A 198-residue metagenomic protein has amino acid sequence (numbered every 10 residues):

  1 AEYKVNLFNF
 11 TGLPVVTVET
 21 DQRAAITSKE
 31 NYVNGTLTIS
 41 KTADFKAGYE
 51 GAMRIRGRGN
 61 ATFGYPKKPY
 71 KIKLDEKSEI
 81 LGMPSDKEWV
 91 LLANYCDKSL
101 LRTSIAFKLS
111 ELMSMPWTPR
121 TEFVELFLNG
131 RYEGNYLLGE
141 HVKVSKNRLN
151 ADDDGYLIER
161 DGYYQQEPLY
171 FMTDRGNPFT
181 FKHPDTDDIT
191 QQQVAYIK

Functional and structural regions predicted by a protein language model:
A1-A52: Regulatory N- and C-terminal appendages and interdomain linkers associated with kinase/kinase-like NTP transferase
G12, N31, G64-P66, S85 (+3 more regions): A short, structural micro-pattern
R23, A52-T62, L138-V144: A short, sequence-level motif marking secondary-structure junctions
T27, N31, P66, C96-S104 (+1 more regions): Soluble non-cytosolic domains of exported or imported proteins
V33-A93: Conserved oxyanion/phosphate-binding beta-strand-loop segments in alpha/beta enzyme cores
K73, S78-E79, A93, M115-P119 (+1 more regions): Internal "kinase-insert"/substrate-recognition segments embedded within catalytic cores of ATP-dependent enzymes
L81-N135: A conserved hydrophobic secondary-structure block that centers on an alpha-helix together with its immediately flanking
